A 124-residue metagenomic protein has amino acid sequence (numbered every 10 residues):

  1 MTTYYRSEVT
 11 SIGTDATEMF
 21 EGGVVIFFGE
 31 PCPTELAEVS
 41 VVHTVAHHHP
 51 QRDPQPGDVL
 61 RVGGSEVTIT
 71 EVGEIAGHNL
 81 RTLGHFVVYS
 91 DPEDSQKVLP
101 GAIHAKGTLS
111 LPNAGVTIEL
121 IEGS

Functional and structural regions predicted by a protein language model:
M1-I26, S124: N-terminal, charge-rich interaction modules
F28, E93-S124: Helix-rich interaction surfaces within compact, conserved domain-sized segments that mediate assembly or partner
A37-H49, D94-H104: Short, structured beta-strand/loop micro-motifs enriched in basic residues and often containing a Trp
Q51-P54, R61, P112: Short, well-ordered loop/turn sites that connect or cap secondary structure elements
G57-D58, V116: Structural motif
G63-G64, E122: Conserved "cap/hinge" positions at secondary-structure junctions
E66-I75: Short beta-strand-centered aromatic/proline hotspots
A76-V87: Short, solvent-exposed secondary-structure boundary/capping segments
